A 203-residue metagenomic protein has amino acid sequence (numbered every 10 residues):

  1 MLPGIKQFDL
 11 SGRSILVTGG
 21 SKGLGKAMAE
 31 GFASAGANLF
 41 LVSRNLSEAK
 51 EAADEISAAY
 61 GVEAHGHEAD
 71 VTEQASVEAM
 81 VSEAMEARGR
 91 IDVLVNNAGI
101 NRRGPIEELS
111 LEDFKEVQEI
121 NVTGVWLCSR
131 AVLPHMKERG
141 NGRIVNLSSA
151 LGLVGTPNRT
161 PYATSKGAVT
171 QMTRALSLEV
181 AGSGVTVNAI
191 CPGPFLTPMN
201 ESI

Functional and structural regions predicted by a protein language model:
S14, S21-K22: Conserved glycine-rich cofactor-binding loop
A35-E51: Conserved glycine-rich Rossmann-like NAD(P)H-binding loop of the short-chain dehydrogenase/reductase
P105-I106, D113-K115: Substrate-binding pocket helix/loop in short-chain dehydrogenase/reductase
E107, V154-T160, G182-S183: Active-site loop immediately N-terminal to the catalytic Tyr-X3-Lys motif of short-chain dehydrogenase/reductase
S129, S165, T173: Active-site helix of classical SDR
P134, L178-G182: Alpha-helical segment proximal to the catalytic Tyr-Lys
S149: Residue(s) in the substrate-gating loop at a strand-loop-helix junction that position the organic substrate next
